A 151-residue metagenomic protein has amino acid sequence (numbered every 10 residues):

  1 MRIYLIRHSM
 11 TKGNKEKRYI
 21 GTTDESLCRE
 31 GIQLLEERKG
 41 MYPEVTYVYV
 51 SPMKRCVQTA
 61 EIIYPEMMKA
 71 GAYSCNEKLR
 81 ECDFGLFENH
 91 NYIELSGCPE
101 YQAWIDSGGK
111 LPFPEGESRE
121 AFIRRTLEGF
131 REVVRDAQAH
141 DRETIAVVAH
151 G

Functional and structural regions predicted by a protein language model:
M1-S9, C98-A103: Short coil-to-beta-strand
M1-Y4, T46-Y47, E143: Extreme N-terminal starter segment of soluble prokaryotic enzymes
I6, N76, V148: Generic enzyme active-site microenvironment
I6-M67, G71: Active-site-proximal alpha-helix that buttresses catalytic centers in soluble enzyme cores
D24, M53, R80, H150-G151: Short beta->alpha junction loops/turns
V50-S51, R124, V148-A149: Short beta-strand scaffold positions
V57, A70, L127-G151: Active-site-adjacent alpha-helix immediately C-terminal to a catalytic or transition-state-stabilizing loop
E66-L127: Phosphate-handling substructures
